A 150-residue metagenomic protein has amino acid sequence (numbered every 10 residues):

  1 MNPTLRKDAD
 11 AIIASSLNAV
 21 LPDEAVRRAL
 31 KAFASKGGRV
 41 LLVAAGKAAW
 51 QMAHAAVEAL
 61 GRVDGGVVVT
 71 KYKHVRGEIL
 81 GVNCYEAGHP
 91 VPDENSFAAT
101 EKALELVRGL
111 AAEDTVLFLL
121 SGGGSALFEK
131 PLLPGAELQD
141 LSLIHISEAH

Functional and structural regions predicted by a protein language model:
M1-R39, V43, Q51, V75: N-terminal amphipathic/basic leader segments beginning at the initiator methionine
T4-D8, I12, L21, K47-Q51 (+2 more regions): Conserved active-site and cofactor/substrate-binding residues in soluble primary-metabolism enzymes
V43-A45, V67-T70, L117-G122: Short beta-strand segments
A49-A53, S125-K130: Short glycine/serine/threonine-rich phosphate/pyrophosphate-binding segments that cradle anionic phosphate groups
A55-G65, I79-C84, P131-S142: A glycine- and small-aliphatic-rich helix-loop capping segment at beta-alpha/alpha-beta transitions that lines
T70-E113: Glycine-rich oxoanion-binding loops at beta->alpha junctions
V107-S121, P131-P134: Glycine-rich phosphate-binding loops that contact phosphosugars or nucleotide phosphates
I144-H150: Residue-level detector of conserved catalytic or cofactor/ligand-binding positions in enzyme active sites
